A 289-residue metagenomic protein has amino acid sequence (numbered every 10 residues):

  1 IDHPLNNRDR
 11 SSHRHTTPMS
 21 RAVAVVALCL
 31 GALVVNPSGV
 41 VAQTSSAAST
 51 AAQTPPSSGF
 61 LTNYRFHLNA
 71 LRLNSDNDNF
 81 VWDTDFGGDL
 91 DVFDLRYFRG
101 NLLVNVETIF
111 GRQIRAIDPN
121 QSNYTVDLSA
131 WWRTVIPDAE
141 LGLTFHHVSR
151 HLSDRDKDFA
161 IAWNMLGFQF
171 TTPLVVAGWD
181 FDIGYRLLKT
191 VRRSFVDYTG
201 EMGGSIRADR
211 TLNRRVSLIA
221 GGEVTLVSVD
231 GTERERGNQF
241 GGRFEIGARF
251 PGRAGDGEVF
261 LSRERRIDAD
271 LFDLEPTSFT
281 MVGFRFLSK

Functional and structural regions predicted by a protein language model:
I1-Q53, K289: Cleavable N-terminal export/targeting peptides
Q43-K289: Transmembrane beta-barrel domains of bacterial outer-membrane proteins
